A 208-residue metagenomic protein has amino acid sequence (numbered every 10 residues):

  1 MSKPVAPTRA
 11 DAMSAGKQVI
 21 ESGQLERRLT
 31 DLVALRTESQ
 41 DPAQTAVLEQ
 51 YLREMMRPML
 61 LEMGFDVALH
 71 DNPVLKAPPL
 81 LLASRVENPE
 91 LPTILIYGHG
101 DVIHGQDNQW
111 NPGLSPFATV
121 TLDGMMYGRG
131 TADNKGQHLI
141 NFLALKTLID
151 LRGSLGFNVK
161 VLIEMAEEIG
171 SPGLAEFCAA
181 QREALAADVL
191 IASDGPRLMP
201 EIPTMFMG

Functional and structural regions predicted by a protein language model:
S2-T131, L148-F157: Acidic/His- and Gly-rich active-site-bordering loop/insert found across diverse amide/peptide-bond hydrolases
N134-G208: Acidic/histidine-rich catalytic neighborhood of metal-dependent amide-processing enzymes
